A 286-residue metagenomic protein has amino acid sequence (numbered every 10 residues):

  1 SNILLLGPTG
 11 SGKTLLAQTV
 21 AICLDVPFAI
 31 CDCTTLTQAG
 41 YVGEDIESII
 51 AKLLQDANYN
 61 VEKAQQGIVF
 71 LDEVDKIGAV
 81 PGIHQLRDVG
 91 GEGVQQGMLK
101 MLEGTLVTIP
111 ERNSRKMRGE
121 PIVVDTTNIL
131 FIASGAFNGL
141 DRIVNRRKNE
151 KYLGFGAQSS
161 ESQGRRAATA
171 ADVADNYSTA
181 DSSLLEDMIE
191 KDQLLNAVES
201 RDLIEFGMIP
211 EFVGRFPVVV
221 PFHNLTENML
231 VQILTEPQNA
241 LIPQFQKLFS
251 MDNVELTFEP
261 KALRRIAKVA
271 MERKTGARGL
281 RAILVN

Functional and structural regions predicted by a protein language model:
S1-A29, C33-V42, I46-Q55, Y59-N286: AAA+ P-loop NTPase nucleotide-binding core of proteostasis motors
